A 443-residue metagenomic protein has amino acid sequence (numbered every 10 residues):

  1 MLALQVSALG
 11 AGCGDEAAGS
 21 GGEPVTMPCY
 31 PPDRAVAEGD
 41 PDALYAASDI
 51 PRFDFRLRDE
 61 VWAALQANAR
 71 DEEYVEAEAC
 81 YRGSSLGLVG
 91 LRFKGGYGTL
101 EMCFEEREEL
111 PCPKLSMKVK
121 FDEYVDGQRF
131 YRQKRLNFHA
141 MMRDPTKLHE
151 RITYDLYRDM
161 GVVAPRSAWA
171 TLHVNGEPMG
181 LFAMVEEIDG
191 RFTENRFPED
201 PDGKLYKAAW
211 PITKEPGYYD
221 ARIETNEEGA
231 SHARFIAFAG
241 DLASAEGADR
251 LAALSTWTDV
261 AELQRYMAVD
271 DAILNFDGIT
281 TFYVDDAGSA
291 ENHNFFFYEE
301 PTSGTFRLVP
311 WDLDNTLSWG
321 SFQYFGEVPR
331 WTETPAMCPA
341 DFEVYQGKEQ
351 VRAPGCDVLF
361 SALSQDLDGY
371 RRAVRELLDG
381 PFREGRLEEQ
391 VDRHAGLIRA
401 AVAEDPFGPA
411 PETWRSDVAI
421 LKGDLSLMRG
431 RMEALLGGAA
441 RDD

Functional and structural regions predicted by a protein language model:
M1-A8: Bacterial N-terminal signal peptides
G10-G12: C-terminal motif of bacterial Sec signal peptides marking the signal peptidase cleavage site
G14-E16, G21-D443: Phosphate/dinucleotide-binding and metal-coordinating scaffold of catalytic cores in nucleotide-dependent enzymes
